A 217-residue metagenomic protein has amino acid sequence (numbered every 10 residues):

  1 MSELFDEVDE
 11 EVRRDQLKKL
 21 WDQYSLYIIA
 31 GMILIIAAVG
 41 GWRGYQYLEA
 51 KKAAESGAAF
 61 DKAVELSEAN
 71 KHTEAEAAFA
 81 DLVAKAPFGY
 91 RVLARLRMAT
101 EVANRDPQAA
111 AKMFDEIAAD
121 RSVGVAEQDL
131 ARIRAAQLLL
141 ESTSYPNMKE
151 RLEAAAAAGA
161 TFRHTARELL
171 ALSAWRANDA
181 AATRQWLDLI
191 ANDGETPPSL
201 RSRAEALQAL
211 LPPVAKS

Functional and structural regions predicted by a protein language model:
M1-E7, L66, A78, A191: Membrane-proximal soluble domains of inner-membrane proteins
M1-L34, E55: N-terminal positive-inside, membrane-proximal cytosolic segments immediately preceding the first
Q16-K19, E74-L82, M113-I117, R151-A155: Amphipathic alpha-helices of TPR/Sel1-like and other helical repeat/solenoid scaffolds
Q23-L26, I36-Q46, K216: Short, low-structural-confidence N-terminal segments
A38-F60: Transmembrane signal-anchor/signal-peptide helices with a preference for the extracytoplasmic
A53, A58-L93: Short extracytoplasmic
A86-G89, L93-S217: Soluble extracytoplasmic domains of inner/organellar membrane proteins
